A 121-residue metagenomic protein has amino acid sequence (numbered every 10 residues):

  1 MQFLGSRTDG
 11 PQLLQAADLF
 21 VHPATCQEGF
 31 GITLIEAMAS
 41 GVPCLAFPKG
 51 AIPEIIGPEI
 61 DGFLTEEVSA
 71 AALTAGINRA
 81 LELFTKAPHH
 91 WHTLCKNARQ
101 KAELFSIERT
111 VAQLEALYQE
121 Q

Functional and structural regions predicted by a protein language model:
M1-G5: Nucleotide-activated donor-binding/catalytic signature segment of Leloir-type glycosyltransferases, i.e., the conserved
S6-R7, L13-A17, I32: Short alpha-helical donor nucleotide-sugar binding micro-motif in glycosyltransferases
P11, G29, L34-A39, P53-E54: Short alpha-helical segment that forms part of, or immediately flanks, the ligand-binding pocket in carbohydrate-active
Q15-G29, V42: Acidic donor-binding loop of glycosyltransferase active sites
P43-A46, I56: Short hydrophobic beta-strand element within catalytic cores of glycosyltransferases and related nucleotide-activated
P58-E59, F63-A71, A80-T85: Conserved acidic donor-binding segment of nucleotide-sugar-dependent glycosyltransferases
L83, E103-Q121: C-terminal alpha-helical cap of glycosyltransferases
H89-L104, A116: A short, well-ordered alpha-helix in the C-terminal region of glycosyltransferases
